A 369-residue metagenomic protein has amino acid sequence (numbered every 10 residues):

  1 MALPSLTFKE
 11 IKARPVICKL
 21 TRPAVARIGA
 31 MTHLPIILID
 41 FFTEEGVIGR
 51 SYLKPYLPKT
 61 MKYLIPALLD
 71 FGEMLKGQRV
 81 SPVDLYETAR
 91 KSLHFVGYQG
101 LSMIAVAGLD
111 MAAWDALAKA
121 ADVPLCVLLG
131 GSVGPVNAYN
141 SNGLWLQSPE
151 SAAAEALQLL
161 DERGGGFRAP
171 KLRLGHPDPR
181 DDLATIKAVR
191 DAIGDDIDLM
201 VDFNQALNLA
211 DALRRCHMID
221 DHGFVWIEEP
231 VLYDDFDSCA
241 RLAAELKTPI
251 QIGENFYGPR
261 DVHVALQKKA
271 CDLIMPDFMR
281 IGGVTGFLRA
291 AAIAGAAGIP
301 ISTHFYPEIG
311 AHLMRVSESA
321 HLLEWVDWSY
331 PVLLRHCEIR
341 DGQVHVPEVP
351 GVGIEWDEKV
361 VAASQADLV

Functional and structural regions predicted by a protein language model:
L3-I11, V16-C18, A30, L34-I36 (+1 more regions): Flexible C-terminal active-site loop/helix
L3-L6, E10, K119, V123-G134 (+1 more regions): N-terminal amphipathic alpha-helix/helix-capping segment at the start of soluble metabolic enzymes
S5, E10-K12, F42-A120: Metal- or metallocofactor-binding catalytic centers and their adjacent structured scaffolds across diverse enzyme
F8, G46, L109, D122 (+7 more regions): Conserved, mostly hydrophobic/aromatic
I17-V25: Short Pro/Gly-enriched beta-strand edge/turn motifs at strand-loop
S51, A138-S141, R168-L172, L199-F203 (+5 more regions): Hydrophobic faces of well-ordered beta-strands that scaffold small-molecule active sites in alpha/beta enzyme cores
D84, H217, G223, D234-Q343: Shared catalytic-loop signature of beta/alpha-barrel
G130-L246: Metal-dependent enolase-superfamily TIM-barrel catalytic cores that perform enediolate-based chemistry
